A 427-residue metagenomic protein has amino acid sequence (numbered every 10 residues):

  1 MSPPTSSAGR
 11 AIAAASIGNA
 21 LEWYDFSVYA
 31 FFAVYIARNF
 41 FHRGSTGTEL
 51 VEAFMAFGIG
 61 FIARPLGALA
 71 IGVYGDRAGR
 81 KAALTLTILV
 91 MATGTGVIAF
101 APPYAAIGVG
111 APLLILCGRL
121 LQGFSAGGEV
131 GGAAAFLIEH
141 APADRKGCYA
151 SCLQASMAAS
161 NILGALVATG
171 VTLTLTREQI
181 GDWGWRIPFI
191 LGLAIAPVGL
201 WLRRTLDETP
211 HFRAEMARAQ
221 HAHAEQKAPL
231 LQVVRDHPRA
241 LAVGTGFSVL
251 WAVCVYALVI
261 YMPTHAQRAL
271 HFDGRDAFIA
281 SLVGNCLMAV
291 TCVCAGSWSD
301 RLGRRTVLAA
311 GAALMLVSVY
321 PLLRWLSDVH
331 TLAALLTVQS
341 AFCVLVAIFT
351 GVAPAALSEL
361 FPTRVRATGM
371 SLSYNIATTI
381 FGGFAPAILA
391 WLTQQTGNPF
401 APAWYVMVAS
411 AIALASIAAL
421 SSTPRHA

Functional and structural regions predicted by a protein language model:
A30, P238-L287, F381-P386: Extracytoplasmic gate region of multi-pass secondary transporters
A33-L66: Extracellular/periplasmic helix-loop-helix junction of adjacent transmembrane segments in MFS-like secondary
R77-I88, R301-A312: Cytoplasmic membrane-interface "Motif A"-like loop-to-helix N-cap segments of 12-TM Major Facilitator Superfamily
L89-I107, A313-V329: C-terminal ends and interior cores of transmembrane alpha-helices in multi-pass membrane transporters/permeases
I107-G127, L332-I348: Hydrophobic core of transmembrane alpha-helices in multi-pass small-molecule transporters, especially MFS/SLC-type
C148-T172, Y374-A385: Glycine-rich segments within core transmembrane alpha-helices of 12-TM secondary carriers
G199-L206, A356, V408-A427: Multi-pass alpha-helical transporter architecture, strongest for 12-TM Major Facilitator/SLC carriers used
T306-V352: C-terminal transmembrane helical hairpin of 12-TM major facilitator-type secondary transporters
